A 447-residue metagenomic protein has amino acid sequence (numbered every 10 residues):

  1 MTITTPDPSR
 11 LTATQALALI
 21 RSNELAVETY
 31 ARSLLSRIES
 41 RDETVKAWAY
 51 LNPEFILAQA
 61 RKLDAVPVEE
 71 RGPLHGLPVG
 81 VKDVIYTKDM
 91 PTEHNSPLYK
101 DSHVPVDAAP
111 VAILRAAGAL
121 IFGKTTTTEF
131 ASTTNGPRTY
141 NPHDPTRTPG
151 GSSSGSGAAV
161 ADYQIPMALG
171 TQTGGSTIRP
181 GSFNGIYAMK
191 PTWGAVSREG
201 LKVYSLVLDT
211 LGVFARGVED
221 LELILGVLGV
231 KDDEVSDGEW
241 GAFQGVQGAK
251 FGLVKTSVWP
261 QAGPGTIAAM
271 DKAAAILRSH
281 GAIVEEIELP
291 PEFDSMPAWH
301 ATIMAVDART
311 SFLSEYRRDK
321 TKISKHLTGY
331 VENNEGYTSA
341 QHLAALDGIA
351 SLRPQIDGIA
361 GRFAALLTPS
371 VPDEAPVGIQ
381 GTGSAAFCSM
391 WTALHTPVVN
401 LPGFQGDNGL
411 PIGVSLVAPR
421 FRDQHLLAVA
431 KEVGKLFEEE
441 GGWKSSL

Functional and structural regions predicted by a protein language model:
M1-L57, S279-G281, Q341, G442-L447: An N-terminal boundary/leader segment
T4, L74-H94, G245-K250, T302-D357 (+1 more regions): Short helix-loop capping/hinge segments that flank enzyme active sites or metal/cofactor-binding pockets
N23, G76, K82, A116 (+4 more regions): Glycine-rich, small-residue loops and helix-cap segments that act as flexible hinges at active-site edges
V27-R32, R61-D64, P264-E288, L313-R318 (+1 more regions): Acyltransferase
I56-A58, V66-G136: Acidic/His- and Gly-rich active-site-bordering loop/insert found across diverse amide/peptide-bond hydrolases
T92-D101, G263-P264, A375-T382: Glycine/threonine-rich flexible loop motifs
V106-L225, L394-G413: Short glycine/serine-rich loop segments
K190-A268, K272-A273, L436-L447: A short helix-breaking turn/cap at a secondary-structure junction
